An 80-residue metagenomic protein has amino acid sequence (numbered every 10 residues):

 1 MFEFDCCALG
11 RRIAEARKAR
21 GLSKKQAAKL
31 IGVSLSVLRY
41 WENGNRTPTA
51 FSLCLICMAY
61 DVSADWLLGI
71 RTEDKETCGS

Functional and structural regions predicted by a protein language model:
M1-A19: A short, Lys/Arg-rich alpha-helix, primarily the initiator
M1-F2, M58, L68-S80: Short, charged recognition helix plus adjacent turn of helix-turn-helix-like nucleic-acid-binding domains
K18, G32, N43-N45, T72: Residue-level detection of the helix-turn-helix DNA-binding "recognition helix"
K18, K29, M58: Alpha-helical residues within the helix-turn-helix
G21-Y40: Short alpha-helical DNA-recognition segment
F51-W66: DNA major-groove recognition helix of helix-turn-helix/homeodomain DNA-binding modules
